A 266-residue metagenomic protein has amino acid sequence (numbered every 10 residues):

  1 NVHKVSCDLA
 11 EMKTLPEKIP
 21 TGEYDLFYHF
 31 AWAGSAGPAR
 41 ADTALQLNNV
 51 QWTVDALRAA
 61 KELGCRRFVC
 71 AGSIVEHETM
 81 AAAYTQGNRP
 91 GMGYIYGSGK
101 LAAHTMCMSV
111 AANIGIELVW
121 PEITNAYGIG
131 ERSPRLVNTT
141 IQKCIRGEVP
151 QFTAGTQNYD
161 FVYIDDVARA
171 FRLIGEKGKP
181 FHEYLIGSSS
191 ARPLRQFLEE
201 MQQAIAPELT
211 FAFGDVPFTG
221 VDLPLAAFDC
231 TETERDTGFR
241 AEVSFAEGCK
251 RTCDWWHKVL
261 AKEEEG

Functional and structural regions predicted by a protein language model:
S6-N48: NAD(P)H-binding glycine-rich loop region in Rossmannoid oxidoreductase-like domains and their noncatalytic homologs
E11, L26, W52-D55, R67 (+3 more regions): Conserved cofactor-binding/catalytic machinery of classical short-chain dehydrogenase/reductase
F27-H29, V54-I95: Conserved Rossmann-fold NAD(P)-dependent oxidoreductase catalytic core, especially the SDR/UDP-sugar
Q46-L47, N88, M92-H104, E131-N138 (+2 more regions): Short-chain dehydrogenase/reductase
T53-V54, L101-M108, A112, I141 (+2 more regions): Conserved active-site helix of classical SDR/Rossmann-fold NAD(P)-dependent CH-OH oxidoreductases
H77-E78, Y94-I95, V119-L136: Flexible, glycine-rich beta-alpha linker
G91-V119, I145: Active-site Tyr-X1-5-Lys
C144-G266: C-terminal substrate-binding subdomain of Rossmann-fold SDR/epimerase-dehydratase oxidoreductases
